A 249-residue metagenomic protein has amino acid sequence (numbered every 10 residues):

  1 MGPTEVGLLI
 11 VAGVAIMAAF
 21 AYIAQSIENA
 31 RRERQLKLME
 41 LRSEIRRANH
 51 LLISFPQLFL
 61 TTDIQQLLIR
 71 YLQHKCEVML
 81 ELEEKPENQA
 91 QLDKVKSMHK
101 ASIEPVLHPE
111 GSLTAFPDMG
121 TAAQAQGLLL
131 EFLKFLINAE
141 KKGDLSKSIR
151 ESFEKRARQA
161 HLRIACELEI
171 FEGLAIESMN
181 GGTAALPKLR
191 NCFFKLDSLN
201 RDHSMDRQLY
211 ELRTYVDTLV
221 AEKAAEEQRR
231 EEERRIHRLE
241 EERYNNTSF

Functional and structural regions predicted by a protein language model:
M1-L41: N-terminal signal-anchor transmembrane alpha helix of single-pass membrane proteins, serving as the membrane-anchoring
A18, Y22, K134-R158: Repeat-mediated protein-protein interaction surfaces in helical alpha-solenoids
R34, L38, L58, T62-Q65 (+3 more regions): TPR-repeat structural position
L72, C76, L129, L136 (+1 more regions): Inward-facing hydrophobic residues that define packing positions of alpha-helical scaffold repeats
E83-E87, H99-P117, A139-S146, E167 (+1 more regions): Alpha-helical linker/edge segments of TPR/alpha-solenoid repeat scaffolds and analogous pre-/post-domain helices
L92-L107, D118-L130, R150-R158, D202-A225: TPR/TPR-like alpha-solenoid helical repeat scaffolds
L168-F249: Long, non-transmembrane cytosolic or organellar matrix-exposed soluble domains/tails of integral membrane proteins
